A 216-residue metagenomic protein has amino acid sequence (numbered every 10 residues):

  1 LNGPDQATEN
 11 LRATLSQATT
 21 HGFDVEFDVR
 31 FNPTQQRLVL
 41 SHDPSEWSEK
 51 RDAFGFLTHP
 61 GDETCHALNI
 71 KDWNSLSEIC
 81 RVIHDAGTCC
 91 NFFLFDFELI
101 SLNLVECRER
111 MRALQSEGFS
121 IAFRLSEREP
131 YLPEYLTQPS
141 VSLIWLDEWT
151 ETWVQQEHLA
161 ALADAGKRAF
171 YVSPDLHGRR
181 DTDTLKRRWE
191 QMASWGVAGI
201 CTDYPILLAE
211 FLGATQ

Functional and structural regions predicted by a protein language model:
L1-Q216: Phosphate-group recognition and catalysis centered on beta-loop-alpha active-site segments
